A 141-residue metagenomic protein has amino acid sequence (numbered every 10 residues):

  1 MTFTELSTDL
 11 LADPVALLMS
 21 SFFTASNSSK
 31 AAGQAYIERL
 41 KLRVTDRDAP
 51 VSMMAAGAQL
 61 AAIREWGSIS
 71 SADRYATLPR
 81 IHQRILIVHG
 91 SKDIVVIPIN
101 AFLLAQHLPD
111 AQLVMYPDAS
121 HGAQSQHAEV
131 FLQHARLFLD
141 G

Functional and structural regions predicted by a protein language model:
M1-D13: Flexible "cap/lid" loop of the alpha/beta hydrolase fold
A16-A61, G67, S71: Conserved alpha/beta-hydrolase catalytic His-Asp/Glu region
L17, R39, A58-A62, A76 (+2 more regions): Alpha-helical elements of Rossmann-like donor-binding domains used by nucleotide-donor carbohydrate transfer enzymes
A72-R80: The feature captures the conserved acid-bearing segment of alpha/beta-hydrolase catalytic domains
I81, I87-H89, D93: Short beta-strand/loop motif that positions the catalytic acidic residue of the alpha/beta-hydrolase fold
H82-Q83, D110: Active-site acidic short loop of glycosyltransferases
I94-N100: Conserved alpha/beta-hydrolase "acid-adjacent" motif
F102, L108-G141: Catalytic active-site module of serine/aspartate enzymes centered on a nucleophile-bearing elbow/loop
